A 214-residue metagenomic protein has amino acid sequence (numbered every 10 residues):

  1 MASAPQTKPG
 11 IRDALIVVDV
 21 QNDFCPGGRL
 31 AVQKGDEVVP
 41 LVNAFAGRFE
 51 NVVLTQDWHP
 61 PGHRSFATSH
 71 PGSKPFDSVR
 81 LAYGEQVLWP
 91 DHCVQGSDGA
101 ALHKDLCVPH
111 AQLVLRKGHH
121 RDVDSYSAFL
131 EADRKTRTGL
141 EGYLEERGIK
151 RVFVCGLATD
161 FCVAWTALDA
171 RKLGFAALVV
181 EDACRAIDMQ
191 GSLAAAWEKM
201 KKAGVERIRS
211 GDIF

Functional and structural regions predicted by a protein language model:
A2-H119, E146, K150-R151, K172-V179 (+1 more regions): Active-site acidic carboxylates
V53, F161-C162: Short alpha-helical
P60-R64, V123-D124, C162-V163: Short catalytic/ligand-binding loop motif for oxyanion handling, primarily in non-cytosolic enzymes, centered on
D122-R147, R151: Alpha-helical scaffold elements lining the catalytic groove of polysaccharide deacetylases
C155: Short beta-strand immediately N-terminal to the catalytic nucleophile in serine-hydrolase-like folds
A158-F161, C184-I187: Short Gly/Pro-enriched loop/turn and capping motifs at secondary-structure junctions
A167, R171: Gly/Ala-rich phosphate-binding loop of Rossmann-like dinucleotide-binding domains, activating on the conserved
